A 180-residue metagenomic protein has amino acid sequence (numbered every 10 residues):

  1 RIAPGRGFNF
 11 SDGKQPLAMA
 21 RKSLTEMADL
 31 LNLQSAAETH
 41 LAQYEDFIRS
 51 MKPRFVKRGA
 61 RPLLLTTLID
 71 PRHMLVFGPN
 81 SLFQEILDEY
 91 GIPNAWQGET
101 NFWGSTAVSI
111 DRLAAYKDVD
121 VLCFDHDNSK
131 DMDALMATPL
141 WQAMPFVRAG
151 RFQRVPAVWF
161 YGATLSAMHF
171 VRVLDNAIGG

Functional and structural regions predicted by a protein language model:
R1-I69, F160, T164-G180: Extracytoplasmic substrate-binding proteins
I2-A3, Y90, V147-R148: Short, structured coil segments at secondary-structure junctions
R6-F8, L63-T66, A95, V121-F124 (+1 more regions): Structural recognition of the beta-strand scaffold that forms the well-ordered cores of secreted hydrolase catalytic
Q15, M19-K22, Y116-G180: Structured C-terminal subdomain patch of bacterial secreted/periplasmic proteins
P53-R58, V76, I86, L113-A115: Short, conserved, surface-exposed binding loops centered on an aromatic residue
L75-T106, W159: Alpha-helical, coiled-coil/dimerization segments enriched in small aliphatic residues
A107-D118: Short helices/loops that flank or line small-molecule/ion binding pockets
